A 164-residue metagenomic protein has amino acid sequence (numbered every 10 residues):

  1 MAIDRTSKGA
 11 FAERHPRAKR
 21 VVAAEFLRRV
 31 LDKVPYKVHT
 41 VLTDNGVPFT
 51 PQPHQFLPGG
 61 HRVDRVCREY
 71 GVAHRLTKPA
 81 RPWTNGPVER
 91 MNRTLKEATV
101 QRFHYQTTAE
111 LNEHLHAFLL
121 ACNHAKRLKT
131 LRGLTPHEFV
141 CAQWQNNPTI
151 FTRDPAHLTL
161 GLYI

Functional and structural regions predicted by a protein language model:
A2-I3: Surface-exposed coil/loop segments, especially low-complexity Tyr/Gly/Ser/Thr-rich stretches in secreted/surface
T6-H116, L120-A121: RNase H-like DDE/DDD metal-dependent nuclease/strand-transfer catalytic core used by mobile genetic elements
Y70-V72, R93-I164: C-terminal domain-tail junction helix/linker
